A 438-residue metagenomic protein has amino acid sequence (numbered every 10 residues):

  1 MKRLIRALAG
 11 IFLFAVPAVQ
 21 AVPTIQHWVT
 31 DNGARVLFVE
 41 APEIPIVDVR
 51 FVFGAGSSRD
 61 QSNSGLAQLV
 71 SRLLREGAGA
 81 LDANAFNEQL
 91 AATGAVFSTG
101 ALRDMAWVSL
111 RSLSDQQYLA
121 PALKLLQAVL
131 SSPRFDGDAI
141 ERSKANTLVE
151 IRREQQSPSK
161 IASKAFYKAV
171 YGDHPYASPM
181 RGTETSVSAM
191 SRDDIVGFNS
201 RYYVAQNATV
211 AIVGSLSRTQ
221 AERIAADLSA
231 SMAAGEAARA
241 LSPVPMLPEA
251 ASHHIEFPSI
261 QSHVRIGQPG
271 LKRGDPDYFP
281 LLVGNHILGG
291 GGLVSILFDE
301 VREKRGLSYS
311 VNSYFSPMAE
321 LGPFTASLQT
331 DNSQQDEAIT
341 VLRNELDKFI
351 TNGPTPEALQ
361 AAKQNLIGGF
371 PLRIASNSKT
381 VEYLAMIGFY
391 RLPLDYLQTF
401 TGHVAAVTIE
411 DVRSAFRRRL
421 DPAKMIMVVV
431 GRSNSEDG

Functional and structural regions predicted by a protein language model:
M1-L8: Bacterial N-terminal signal peptides that target proteins for export
V16-A18: N-terminal signal peptide c-region/cleavage motif recognized by signal peptidases
A21-I46: N- or domain-start disorder-to-order transition segments that initiate the globular core
V39, I44-V70, A83-V129, S159-T185 (+5 more regions): M16 family metallopeptidases and their MPP-like homologs
L69, L73, V283: Catalytic glutamate of the conserved HExxH
G77-A80, L130-D138, T351: Short, polar/flexible loop-turn hinges at active-site or ligand-entry regions and domain interfaces
G172, Y176-M180, V204-A205, T209-K272 (+1 more regions): An aromatic/glycine/proline-enriched structural segment found at the starts of mature extracellular/organellar domains
